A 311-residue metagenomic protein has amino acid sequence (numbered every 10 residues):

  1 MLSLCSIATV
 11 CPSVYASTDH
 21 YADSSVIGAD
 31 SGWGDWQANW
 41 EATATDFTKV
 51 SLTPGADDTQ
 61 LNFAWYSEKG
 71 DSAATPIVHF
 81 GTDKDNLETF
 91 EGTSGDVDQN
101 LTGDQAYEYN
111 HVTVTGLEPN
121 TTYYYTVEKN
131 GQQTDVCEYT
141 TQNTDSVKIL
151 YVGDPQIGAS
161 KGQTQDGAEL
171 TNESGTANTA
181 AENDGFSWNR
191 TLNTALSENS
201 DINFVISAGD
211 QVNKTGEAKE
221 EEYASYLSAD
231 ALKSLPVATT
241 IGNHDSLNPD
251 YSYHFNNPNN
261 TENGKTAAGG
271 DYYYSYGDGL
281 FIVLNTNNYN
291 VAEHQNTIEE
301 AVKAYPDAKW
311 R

Functional and structural regions predicted by a protein language model:
M1-V14: Sec-dependent N-terminal signal peptides of Gram-positive bacterial secreted proteins and lipoproteins
C11-S174, S197-E198: Acidic, histidine-bearing metal-coordination/catalytic regions of metal-dependent phosphoesterases
N62-A64, K148-V152, N203-A208, N213 (+5 more regions): Structural recognition of the beta-strand scaffold that forms the well-ordered cores of secreted hydrolase catalytic
E108-T113, T122-N143, T164, L170-N178 (+1 more regions): Extended active-site neighborhood of metal-dependent phosphoesterases/phosphodiesterases
N130, D184-L247: Core catalytic region of metal-dependent phosphoesterases/phosphodiesterases, especially metallo-beta-lactamase-like
V152-A159, G185-W188, V291-Q295, E300-A304: Active-site-proximal loop/helix segments of hydrolase catalytic cores
Q156, A177-A181, V212, T286: Second-shell loop/turn segments in exported
A159-G162, N213-E217, Y289: A generic structural signal for short coil/turn motifs at secondary-structure boundaries
